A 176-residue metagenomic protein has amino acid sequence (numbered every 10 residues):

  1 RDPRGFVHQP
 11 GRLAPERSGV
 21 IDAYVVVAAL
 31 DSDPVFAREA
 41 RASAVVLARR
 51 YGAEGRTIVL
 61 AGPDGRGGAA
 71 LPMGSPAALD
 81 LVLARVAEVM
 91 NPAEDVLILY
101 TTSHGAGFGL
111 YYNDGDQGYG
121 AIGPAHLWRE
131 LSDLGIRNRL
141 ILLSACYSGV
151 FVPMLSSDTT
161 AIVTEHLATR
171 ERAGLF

Functional and structural regions predicted by a protein language model:
R1-E94: Boundary/activation segment at the start of structured domains
D22-Y24, V96-I98, N138-L140: Structural motif
V27-D31, L60-P63, Y100-H104, L142-Y147 (+1 more regions): Active-site-proximal beta-strand/loop segments in catalytic clefts of secreted hydrolases
F36-S43, S75-L83, G123, L127-E130 (+2 more regions): Stable alpha-helical elements in mature extracytoplasmic
A37-E39, G109-N113, V152-L155, G174: Short, solvent-exposed loop/turn and secondary-structure capping segments
A48-G52, A84-N91, S132-I136, Y147 (+1 more regions): Sec-exported extracytoplasmic/periplasmic mature domains
S103-G135: A short, glycine/acidic-enriched catalytic loop
A145-F176: Active-site-proximal C-terminal subdomain of hydrolase catalytic domains
